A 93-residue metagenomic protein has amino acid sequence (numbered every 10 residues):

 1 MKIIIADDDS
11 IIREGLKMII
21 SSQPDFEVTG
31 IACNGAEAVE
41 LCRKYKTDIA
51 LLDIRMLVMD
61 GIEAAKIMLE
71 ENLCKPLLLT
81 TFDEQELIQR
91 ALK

Functional and structural regions predicted by a protein language model:
D7, D53: Active-site residues of response regulator receiver
I12, L57, T80: The feature encodes the CheY-like receiver
D25-C33, L41: Short hydrophobic/Thr-rich beta-strand motif most characteristic of the beta2 strand and flanking loop of CheY-like
N34-E37, V58-E63: Acidic catalytic/metal-coordinating carboxylates
E40, I62-L73: Short amphipathic alpha-helix used as the core "switch/output" element in two-component signaling
D48, I54-R55: The short loop immediately C-terminal to the conserved phospho-acceptor aspartate in CheY-like receiver
E63, D83-K93: Alpha4 helix (beta4-alpha4-beta5 surface) of REC/receiver domains from two-component response regulators
C74-D83: A short, hydrophobic beta-strand element within the central beta-sheet of small alpha/beta folds
